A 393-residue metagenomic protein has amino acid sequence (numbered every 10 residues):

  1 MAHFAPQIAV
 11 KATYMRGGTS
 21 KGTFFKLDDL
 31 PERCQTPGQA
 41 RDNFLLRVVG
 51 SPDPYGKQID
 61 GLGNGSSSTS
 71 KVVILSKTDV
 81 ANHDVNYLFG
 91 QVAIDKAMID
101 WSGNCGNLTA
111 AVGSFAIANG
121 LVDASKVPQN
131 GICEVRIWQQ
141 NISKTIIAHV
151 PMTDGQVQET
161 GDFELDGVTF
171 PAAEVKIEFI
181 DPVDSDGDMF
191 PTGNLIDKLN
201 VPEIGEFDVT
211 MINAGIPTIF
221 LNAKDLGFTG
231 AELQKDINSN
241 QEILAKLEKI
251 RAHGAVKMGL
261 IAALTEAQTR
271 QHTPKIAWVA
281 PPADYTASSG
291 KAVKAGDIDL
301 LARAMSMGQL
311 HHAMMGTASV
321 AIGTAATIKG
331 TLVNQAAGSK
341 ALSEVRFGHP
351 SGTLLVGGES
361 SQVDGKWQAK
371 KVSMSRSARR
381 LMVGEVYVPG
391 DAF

Functional and structural regions predicted by a protein language model:
A2-F393: A glycine-rich beta-to-alpha transition motif near the start of alpha/beta enzyme domains, typified by
